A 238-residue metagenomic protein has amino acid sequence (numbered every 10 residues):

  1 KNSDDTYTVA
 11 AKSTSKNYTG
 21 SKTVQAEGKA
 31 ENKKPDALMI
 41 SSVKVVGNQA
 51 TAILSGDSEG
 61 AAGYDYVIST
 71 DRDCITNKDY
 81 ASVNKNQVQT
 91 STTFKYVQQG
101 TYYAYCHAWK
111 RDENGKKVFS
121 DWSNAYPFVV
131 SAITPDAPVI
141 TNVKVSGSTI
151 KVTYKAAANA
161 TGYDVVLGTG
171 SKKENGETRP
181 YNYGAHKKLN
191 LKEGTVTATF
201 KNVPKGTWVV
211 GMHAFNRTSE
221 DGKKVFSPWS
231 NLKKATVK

Functional and structural regions predicted by a protein language model:
K1-A30: Solvent-exposed beta-strand/loop surfaces, strongest in extracytoplasmic domains of secreted and cell-surface proteins
K1-N2, D57, V97, V143 (+2 more regions): Hydrophobic loop/turn residues within beta-sheet-rich immunoglobulin-like superfamily modules
V9-A11, V97-D112, N202-E220: Beta-strand-rich modules
T19-A26, N114-A132, S219-K238: Extracellular fibronectin type III
N32-S42, I133-N142: Proline-enriched interdomain boundary motifs that mark the N-terminal boundary and often initiate the first structured
A50-E59, I150-N159: Conserved aromatic anchor
Y64-Y66, Y163-V165: Short beta-strand elements bearing conserved aromatic residues within extracellular beta-rich modules
I68-V97, L167-V203: Recognizes extended acidic, P/S/T-rich segments that occur within or adjacent to Ig-like beta-sandwich modules
